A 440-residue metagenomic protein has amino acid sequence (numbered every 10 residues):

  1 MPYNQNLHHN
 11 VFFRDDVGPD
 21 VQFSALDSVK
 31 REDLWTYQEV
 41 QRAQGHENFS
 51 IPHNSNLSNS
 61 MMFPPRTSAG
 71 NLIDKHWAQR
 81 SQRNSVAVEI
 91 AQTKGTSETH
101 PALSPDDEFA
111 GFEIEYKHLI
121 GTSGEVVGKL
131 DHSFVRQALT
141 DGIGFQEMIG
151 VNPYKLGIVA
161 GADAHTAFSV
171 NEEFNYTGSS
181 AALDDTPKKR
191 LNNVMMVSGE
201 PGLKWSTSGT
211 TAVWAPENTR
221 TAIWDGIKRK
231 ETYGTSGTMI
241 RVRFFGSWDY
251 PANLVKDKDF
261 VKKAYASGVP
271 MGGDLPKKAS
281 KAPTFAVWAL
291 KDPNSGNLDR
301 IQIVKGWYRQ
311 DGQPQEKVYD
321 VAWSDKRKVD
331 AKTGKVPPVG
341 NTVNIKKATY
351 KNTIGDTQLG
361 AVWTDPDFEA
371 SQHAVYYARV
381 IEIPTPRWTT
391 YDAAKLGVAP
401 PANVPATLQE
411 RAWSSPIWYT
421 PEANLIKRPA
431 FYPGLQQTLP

Functional and structural regions predicted by a protein language model:
M1, V17, L26-N56: Structured catalytic-domain cores with a bias toward divalent-metal coordination
M1-F13, F23: Extracytoplasmic mature domains of secreted/periplasmic and thylakoid-lumen proteins
P2-L7, R42-N48, N54-P440: C-terminal functional module detector
D15-K30, G124-S133: The substrate-binding groove and active-site-proximal loops of carbohydrate-active enzymes, especially glycoside
